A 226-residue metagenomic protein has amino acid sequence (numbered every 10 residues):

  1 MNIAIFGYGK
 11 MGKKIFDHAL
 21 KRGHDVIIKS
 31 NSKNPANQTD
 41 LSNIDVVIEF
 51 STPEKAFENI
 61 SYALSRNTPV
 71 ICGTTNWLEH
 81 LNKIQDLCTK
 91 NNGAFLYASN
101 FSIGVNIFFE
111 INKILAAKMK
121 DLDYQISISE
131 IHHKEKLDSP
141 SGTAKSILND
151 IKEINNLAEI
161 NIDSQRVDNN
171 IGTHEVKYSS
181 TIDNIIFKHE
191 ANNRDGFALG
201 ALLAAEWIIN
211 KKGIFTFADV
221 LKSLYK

Functional and structural regions predicted by a protein language model:
N2-I5, K10-L41, D121-K226: C-terminal substrate-binding/catalytic lobe of Rossmann-fold NAD(P)-dependent oxidoreductases
V26, V70-I71, A94-F95: Hydrophobic beta-strand scaffold residues
S32, T75-W77, N100-F101, I131-H133: Short, ordered loop/turn segments at secondary-structure junctions
D40, P53-G73, N82-I84, T89: Rossmann-fold NAD(P) dinucleotide-binding segment
I44: An anion/phosphate-binding loop that grips the pyrophosphate of nucleotide cofactors and donors
V47-I48, I71: N-terminal Rossmann-like NAD(P) cofactor-binding module of classical short-chain dehydrogenase/reductase
T74-F95, N106-L115: Rossmann-fold NAD(P)-binding glycine/threonine-rich loop
